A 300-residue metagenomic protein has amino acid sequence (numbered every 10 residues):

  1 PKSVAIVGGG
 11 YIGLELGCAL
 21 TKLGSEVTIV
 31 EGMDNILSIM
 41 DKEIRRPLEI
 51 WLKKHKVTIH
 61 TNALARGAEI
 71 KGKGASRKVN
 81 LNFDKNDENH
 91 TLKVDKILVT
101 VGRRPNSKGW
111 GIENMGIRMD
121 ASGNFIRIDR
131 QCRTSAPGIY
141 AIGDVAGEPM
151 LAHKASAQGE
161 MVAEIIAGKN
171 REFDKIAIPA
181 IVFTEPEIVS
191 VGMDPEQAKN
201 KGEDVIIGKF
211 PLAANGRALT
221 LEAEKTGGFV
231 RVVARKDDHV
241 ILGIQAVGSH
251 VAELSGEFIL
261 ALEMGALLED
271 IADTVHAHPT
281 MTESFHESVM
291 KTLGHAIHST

Functional and structural regions predicted by a protein language model:
P1, T91-I166: FAD-site-proximal beta/loop scaffold in flavoenzymes
K2-A5, Y11-H90, P149-S156, E164-Q197: Rossmann-like dinucleotide-binding cores of NAD(P)H-dependent redox enzymes
G8-G13, G102, G143, G243: Conserved phosphate-binding and hydrolysis motifs of nucleotide-dependent enzymes
L14-E15, S107-G109, P149, A218 (+1 more regions): Glycine/Thr-rich phosphate-binding loops of Rossmann-like dinucleotide-binding domains
K54, N86, A121, I128-R130 (+1 more regions): Short, acidic, Ser/Thr-enriched surface-loop or helix-capping motifs
G67, G116, Q131, R231-V233: Short, surface-exposed charged micro-motifs
A75, G116-R118, L221-G227: Short loop/turn motifs at secondary-structure junctions and domain boundaries
A167, F183-D194, K199-T300: Flexible, glycine-rich terminal cap/loop adjacent to redox cofactors in electron-transfer oxidoreductases
